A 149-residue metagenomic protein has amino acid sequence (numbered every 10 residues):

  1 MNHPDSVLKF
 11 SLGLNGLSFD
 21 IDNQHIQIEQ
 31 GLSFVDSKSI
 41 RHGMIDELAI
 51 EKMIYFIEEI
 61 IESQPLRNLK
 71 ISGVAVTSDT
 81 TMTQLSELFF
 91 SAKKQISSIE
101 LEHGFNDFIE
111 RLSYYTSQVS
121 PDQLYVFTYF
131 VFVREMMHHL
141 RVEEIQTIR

Functional and structural regions predicted by a protein language model:
N2-D5, I21-N23, I28-R149: Helical "lid/coupling" subdomains associated with nucleotide-phosphate turnover
D5-S11: Short glycine-aspartate micro-motif
K9, G16-S18: Extended, solvent-exposed polar beta/coil surface segments
